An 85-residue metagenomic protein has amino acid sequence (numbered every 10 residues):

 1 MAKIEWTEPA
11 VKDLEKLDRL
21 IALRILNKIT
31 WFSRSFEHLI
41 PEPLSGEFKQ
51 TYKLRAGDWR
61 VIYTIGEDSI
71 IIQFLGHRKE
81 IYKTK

Functional and structural regions predicted by a protein language model:
M1-K12, K16, L20-L23, W59 (+1 more regions): Enriched for short, Lys/Arg-rich terminal
L26: Short amphipathic alpha-helical segment that frequently serves as the phosphate-/nucleotide-binding helix
T30-R55: A short, surface-exposed loop/turn module that caps and links secondary-structure elements
